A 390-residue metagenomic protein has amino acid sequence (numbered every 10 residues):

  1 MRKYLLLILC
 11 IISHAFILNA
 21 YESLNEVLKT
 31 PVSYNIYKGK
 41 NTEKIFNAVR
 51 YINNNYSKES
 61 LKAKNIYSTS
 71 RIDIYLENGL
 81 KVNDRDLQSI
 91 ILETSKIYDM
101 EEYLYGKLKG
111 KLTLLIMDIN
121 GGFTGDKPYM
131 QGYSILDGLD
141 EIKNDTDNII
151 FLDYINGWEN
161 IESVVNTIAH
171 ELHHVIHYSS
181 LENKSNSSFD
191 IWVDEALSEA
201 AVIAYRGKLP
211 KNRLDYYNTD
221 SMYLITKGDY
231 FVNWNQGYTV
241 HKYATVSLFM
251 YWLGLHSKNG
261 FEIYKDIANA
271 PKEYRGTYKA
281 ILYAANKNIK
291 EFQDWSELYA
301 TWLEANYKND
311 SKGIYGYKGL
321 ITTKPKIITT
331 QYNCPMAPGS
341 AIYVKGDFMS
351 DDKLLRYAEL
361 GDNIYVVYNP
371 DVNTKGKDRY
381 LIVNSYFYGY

Functional and structural regions predicted by a protein language model:
R2-A20: Classical Sec-dependent N-terminal signal peptides that target proteins to the secretory pathway
L18-T113: N-terminal module-boundary/linker segments of secreted carbohydrate-active enzymes
S60-Y67, D140-K143, Y357: Short, exposed beta-strand/loop patches in secreted or surface proteins that constitute
S70-D190, L197, A201, G207-P210: Juxtacatalytic substrate-recognition/specificity segment
L136-D145, E162, N166-T167, E182-H256 (+1 more regions): Acidic/His/Gly-enriched intrinsically disordered linker/tail segments that often contain short helix/coil "MoRF-like"
E273-Y390: Beta/coil-rich, acidic/histidine-enriched accessory regions frequently appended to metallopeptidases
